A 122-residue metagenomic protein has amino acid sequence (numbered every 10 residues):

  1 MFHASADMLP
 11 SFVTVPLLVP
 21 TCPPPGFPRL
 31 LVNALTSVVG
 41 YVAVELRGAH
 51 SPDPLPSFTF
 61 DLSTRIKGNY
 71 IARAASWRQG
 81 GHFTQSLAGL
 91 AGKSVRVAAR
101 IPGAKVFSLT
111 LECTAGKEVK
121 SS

Functional and structural regions predicted by a protein language model:
M1-S122: Beta-rich accessory regions
